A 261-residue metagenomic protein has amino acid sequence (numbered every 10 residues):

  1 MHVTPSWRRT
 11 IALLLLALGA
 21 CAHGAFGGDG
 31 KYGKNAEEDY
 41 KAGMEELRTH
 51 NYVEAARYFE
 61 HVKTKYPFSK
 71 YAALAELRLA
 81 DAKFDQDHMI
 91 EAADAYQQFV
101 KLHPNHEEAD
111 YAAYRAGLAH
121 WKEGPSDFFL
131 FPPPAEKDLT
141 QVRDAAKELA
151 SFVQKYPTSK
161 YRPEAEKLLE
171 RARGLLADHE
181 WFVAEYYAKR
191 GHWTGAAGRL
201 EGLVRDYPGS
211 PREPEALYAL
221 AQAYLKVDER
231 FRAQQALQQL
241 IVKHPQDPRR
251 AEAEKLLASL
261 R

Functional and structural regions predicted by a protein language model:
H2-P5, A20-R261: Acidic, polar-rich low-complexity tracts and alpha-helical solenoid repeat scaffolds
I11-A20: Bacterial N-terminal signal peptides
